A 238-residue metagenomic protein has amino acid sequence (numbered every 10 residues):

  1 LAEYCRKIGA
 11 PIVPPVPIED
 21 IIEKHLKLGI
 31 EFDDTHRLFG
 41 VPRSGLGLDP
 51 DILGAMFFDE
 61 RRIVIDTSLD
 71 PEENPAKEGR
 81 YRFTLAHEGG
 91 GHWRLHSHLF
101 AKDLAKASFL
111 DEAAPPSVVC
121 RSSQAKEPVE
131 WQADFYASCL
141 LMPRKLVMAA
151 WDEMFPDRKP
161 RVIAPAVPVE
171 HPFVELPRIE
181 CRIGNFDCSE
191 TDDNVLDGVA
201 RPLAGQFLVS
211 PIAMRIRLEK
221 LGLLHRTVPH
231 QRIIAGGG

Functional and structural regions predicted by a protein language model:
L1-G238: Active-site hotspot residues in diverse enzymes, especially metal/ion-binding acidic/histidine motifs
